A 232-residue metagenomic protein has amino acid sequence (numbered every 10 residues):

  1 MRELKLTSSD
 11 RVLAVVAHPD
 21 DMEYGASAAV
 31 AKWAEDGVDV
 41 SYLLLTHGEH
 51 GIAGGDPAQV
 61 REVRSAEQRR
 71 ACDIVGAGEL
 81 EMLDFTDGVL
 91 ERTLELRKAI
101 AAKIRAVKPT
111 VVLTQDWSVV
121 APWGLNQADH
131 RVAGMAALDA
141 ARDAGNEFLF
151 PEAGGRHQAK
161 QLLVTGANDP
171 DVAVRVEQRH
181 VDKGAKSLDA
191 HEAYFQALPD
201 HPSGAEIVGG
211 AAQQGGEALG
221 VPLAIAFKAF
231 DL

Functional and structural regions predicted by a protein language model:
M1-L13, L94-L232: Metal-dependent de-N-acetylase/amidase catalytic core
M1-V107, K228: Active-site rim/loop-helix segments in enzyme catalytic domains that contact anionic ligands
